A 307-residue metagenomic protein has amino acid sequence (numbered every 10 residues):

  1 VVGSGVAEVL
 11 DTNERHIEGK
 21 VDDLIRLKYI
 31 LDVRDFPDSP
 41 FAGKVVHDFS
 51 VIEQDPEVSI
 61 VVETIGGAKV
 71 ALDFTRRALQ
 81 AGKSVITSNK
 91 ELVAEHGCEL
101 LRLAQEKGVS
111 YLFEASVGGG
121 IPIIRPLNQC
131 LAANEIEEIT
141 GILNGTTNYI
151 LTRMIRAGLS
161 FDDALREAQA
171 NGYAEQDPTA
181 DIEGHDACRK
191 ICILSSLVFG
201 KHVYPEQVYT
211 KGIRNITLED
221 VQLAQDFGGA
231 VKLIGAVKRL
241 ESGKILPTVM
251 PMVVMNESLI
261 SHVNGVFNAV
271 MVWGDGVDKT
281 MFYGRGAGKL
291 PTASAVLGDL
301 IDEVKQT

Functional and structural regions predicted by a protein language model:
V1-Q80: N-terminal glycine-/serine-/threonine-rich beta1-alpha1-beta2 phosphate-ribose binding loop of Rossmann-like
V45-V46, E63, I86-S88, Y111-A115 (+2 more regions): General beta-strand structural signal in soluble alpha/beta enzymes
I65, K69-A81, S88-Q129: Rossmann-fold NAD(P)-binding glycine/threonine-rich loop
Q129-E183, A187-R189, L194: Conserved anion/nucleotide-ligand pocket segment
L165-H262, F267-A269: Substrate-binding/catalytic subdomain of NAD(P)-dependent oxidoreductase enzymes
L259-T307: ATP-dependent carboxylate/acyl-activation modules
